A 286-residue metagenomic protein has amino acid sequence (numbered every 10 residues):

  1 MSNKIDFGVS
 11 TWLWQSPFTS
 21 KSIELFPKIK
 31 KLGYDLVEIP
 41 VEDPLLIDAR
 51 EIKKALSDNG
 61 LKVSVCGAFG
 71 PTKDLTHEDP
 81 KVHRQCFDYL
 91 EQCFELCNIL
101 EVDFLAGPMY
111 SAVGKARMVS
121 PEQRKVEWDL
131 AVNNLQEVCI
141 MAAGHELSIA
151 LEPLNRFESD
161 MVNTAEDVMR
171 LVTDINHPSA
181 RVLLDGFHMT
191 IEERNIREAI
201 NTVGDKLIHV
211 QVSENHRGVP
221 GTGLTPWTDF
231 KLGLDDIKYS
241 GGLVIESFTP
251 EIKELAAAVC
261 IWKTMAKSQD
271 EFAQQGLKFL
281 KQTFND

Functional and structural regions predicted by a protein language model:
M1-T11, Q15, T19-K30, D103 (+2 more regions): Histidine-acidic metal/acid-base catalytic patches
F7, V63, I149: Hydrophobic anchor at the start of a short beta-strand that flanks the dinucleotide cofactor-binding loop
L13-Q15, V41-D43, F69-T72, M109-V113 (+4 more regions): Active-site-proximal loop/turn and secondary-structure-junction residues that shape catalytic pockets, frequently
D35, I39-V132, S240, V244-E254: Structural motif corresponding to the early beta-alpha repeats
K81-R181, K263-E271: Active-site acidic/histidine proton-transfer and metal-coordination neighborhood in alpha/beta enzyme cores
